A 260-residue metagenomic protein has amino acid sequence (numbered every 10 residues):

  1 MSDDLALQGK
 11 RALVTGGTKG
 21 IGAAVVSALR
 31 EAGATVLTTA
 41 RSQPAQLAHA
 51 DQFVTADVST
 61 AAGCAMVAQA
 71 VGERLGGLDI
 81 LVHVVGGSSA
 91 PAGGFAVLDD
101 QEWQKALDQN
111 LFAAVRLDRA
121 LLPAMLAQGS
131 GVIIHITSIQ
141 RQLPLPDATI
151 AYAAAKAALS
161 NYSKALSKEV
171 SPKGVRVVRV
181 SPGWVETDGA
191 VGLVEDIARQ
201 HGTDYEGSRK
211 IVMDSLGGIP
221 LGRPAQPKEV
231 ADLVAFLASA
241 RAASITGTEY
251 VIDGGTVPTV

Functional and structural regions predicted by a protein language model:
S2-D4, A92, L143, R223 (+3 more regions): Short C-terminal tail/terminal secondary-structure segment of NAD(P)H-dependent dehydrogenase/reductase domains
R11, T18-K19: Conserved glycine-rich cofactor-binding loop
P91-F95, D99-L107, I133, S215: Substrate-binding pocket helix/loop in short-chain dehydrogenase/reductase
P123, K168-E169, A243: Alpha-helical segment proximal to the catalytic Tyr-Lys
I134-A158, S163-P172, W184-V185: Catalytic loop of short-chain dehydrogenase/reductase
S171, R176, I245-G247: Short, small/polar-rich loop/turn modules that mediate ligand/substrate recognition or access, typified
G207, G218-V230: A conserved structural motif in NAD(P)-dependent oxidoreductases
